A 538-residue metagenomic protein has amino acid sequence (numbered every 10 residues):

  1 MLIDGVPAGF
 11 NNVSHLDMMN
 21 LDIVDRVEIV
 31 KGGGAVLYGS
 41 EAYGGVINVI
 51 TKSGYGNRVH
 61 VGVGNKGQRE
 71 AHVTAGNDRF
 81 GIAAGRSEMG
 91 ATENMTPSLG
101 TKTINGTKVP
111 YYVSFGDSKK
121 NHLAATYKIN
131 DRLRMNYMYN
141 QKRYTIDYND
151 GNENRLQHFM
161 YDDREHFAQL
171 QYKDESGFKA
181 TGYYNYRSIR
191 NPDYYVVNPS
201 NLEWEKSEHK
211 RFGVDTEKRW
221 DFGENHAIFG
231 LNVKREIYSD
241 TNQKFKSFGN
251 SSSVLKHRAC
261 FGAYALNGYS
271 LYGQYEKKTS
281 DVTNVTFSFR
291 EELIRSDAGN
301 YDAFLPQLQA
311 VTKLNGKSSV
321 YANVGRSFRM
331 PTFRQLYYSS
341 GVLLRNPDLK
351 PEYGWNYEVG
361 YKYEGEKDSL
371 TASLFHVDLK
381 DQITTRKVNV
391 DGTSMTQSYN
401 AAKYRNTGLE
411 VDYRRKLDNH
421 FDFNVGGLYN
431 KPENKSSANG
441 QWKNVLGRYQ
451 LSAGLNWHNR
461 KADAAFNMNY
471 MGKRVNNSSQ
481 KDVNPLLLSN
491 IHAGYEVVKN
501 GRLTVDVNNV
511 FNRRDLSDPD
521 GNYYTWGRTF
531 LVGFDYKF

Functional and structural regions predicted by a protein language model:
V6-K31, V49: Short acidic/polar hinge/loop motifs at secondary-structure boundaries that mediate gating or recognition
N12, R58-H60, G106-V113, Y148-M160 (+12 more regions): Extracellular loop and loop/strand-boundary signature of outer-membrane beta-barrel proteins
S53, G62-G64, N154-S176, S207-H209 (+8 more regions): Outer-membrane beta-barrel signature, preferentially recognizing the C-terminal barrel domain of Gram-negative
Y55-G56, V73-Y161, S479: Periplasmic-side early beta-strands and strand-to-turn transitions of outer-membrane beta-barrels
V63-G67, R79, R86-G90, D131 (+15 more regions): Transmembrane beta-strands of outer-membrane beta-barrel pores
G81-I82, K128-R143, D162-Y301, V311-K313 (+4 more regions): Face-selective signature of the C-terminal outer-membrane beta-barrel domain
K278-V285, H376-D378, S398-S478, E496-R502 (+2 more regions): Gram-negative outer-membrane beta-barrel transporters
Q309, G360, T525-F538: Outer-membrane beta-barrel "beta-signal"
